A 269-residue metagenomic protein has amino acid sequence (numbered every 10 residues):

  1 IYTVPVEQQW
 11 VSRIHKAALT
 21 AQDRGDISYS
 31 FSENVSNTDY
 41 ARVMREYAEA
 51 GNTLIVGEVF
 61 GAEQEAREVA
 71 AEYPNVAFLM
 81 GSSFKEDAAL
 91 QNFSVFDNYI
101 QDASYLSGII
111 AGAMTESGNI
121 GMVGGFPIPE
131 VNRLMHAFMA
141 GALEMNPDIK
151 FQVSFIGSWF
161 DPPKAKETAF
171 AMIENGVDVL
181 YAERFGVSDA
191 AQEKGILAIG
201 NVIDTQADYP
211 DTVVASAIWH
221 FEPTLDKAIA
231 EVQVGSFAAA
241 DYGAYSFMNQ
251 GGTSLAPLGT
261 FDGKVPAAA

Functional and structural regions predicted by a protein language model:
I1-A269: A residue-level marker of the well-folded mature domains of exported/periplasmic proteins
